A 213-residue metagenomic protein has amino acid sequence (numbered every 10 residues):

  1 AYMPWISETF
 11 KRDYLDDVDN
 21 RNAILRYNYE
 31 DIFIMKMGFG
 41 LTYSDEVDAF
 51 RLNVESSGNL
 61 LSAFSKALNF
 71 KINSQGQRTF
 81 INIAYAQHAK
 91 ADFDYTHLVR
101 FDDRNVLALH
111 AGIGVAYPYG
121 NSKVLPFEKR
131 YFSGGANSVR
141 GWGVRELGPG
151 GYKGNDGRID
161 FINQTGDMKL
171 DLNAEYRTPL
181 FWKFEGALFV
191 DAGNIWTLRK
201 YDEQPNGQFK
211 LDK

Functional and structural regions predicted by a protein language model:
A1, D16-D17, R26-Y27, F33-K36 (+1 more regions): C-terminal transmembrane beta-barrel domains of outer membrane proteins
A1-N20: Acidic, glycine-rich low-complexity/disordered segments
